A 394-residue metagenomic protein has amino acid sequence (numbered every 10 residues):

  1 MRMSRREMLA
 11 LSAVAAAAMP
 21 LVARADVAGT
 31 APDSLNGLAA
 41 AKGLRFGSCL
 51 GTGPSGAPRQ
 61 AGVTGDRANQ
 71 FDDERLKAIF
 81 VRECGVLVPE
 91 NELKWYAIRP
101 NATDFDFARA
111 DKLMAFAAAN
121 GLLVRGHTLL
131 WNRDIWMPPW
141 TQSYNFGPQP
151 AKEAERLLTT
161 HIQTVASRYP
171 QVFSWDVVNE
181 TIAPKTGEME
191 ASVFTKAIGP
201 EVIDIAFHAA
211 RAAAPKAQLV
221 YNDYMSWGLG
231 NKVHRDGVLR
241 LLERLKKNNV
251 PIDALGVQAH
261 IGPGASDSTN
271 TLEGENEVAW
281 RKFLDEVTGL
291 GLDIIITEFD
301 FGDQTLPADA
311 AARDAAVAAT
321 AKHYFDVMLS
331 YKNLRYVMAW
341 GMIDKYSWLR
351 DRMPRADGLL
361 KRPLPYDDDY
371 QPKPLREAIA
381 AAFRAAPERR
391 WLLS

Functional and structural regions predicted by a protein language model:
M1-M19: N-terminal secretory signal peptides and thylakoid transit peptides that target proteins across membranes
V22-C49, S394: C-terminal segment of N-terminal export signals and the immediately downstream linker at the start of the mature
A39-A40, E74-C84, K112-N120, A166-P170 (+3 more regions): Acidic (Asp/Glu)-rich catalytic clusters
F46-S48, P89, V124-G126, L219-Y221 (+3 more regions): Hydrophobic faces of well-ordered beta-strands that scaffold small-molecule active sites in alpha/beta enzyme cores
T64-V81, L158-T164, V233-R244, A321-Y324: Short, acidic/polar
V86-P100, R109-S226, D303: Substrate-binding cleft and catalytic face of glycoside hydrolase catalytic domains, especially the flexible beta-alpha
D176, T181-I182, T186, A191-A197 (+5 more regions): Aromatic-rich peripheral "rim/lid" segments of glycoside hydrolase catalytic domains that contact and position glycan
A197-I205, A214, Q218, R235-R240 (+2 more regions): Glycoside hydrolase catalytic-domain groove-lining segments
